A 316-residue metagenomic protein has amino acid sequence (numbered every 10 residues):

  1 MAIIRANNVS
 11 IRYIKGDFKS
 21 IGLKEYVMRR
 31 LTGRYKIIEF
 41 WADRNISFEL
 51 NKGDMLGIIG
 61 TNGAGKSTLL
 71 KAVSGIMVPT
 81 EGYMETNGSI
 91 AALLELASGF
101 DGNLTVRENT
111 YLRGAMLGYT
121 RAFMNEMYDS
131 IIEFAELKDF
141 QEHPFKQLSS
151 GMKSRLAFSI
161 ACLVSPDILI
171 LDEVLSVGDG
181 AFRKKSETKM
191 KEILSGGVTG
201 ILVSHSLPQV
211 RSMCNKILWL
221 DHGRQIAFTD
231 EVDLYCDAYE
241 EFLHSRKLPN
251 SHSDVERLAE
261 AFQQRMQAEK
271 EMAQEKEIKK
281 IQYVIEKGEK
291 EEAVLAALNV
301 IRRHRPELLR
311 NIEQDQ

Functional and structural regions predicted by a protein language model:
A2-W41, V232-E256: Pre-NBD coupling/linker segments of ABC/ABC-like ATPases
I59-T61: The feature captures the beta-strand-to-loop junction immediately N-terminal to the Walker
R121-N125, I131-K146: Conserved ABC nucleotide-binding domain
S204-H205: H-loop/switch region of ABC-family ATPase nucleotide-binding domains
V210-S212: A short, surface-exposed alpha-helical micro-motif characterized by mixed small hydrophobic and charged/polar residues
L218, H222-F228, D233-L234: Conserved switch/coupling elements of ABC/ABC-like ATPase nucleotide-binding domains
E240-K287, E292-R303, E307-Q316: ABC ATPase nucleotide-binding domains
